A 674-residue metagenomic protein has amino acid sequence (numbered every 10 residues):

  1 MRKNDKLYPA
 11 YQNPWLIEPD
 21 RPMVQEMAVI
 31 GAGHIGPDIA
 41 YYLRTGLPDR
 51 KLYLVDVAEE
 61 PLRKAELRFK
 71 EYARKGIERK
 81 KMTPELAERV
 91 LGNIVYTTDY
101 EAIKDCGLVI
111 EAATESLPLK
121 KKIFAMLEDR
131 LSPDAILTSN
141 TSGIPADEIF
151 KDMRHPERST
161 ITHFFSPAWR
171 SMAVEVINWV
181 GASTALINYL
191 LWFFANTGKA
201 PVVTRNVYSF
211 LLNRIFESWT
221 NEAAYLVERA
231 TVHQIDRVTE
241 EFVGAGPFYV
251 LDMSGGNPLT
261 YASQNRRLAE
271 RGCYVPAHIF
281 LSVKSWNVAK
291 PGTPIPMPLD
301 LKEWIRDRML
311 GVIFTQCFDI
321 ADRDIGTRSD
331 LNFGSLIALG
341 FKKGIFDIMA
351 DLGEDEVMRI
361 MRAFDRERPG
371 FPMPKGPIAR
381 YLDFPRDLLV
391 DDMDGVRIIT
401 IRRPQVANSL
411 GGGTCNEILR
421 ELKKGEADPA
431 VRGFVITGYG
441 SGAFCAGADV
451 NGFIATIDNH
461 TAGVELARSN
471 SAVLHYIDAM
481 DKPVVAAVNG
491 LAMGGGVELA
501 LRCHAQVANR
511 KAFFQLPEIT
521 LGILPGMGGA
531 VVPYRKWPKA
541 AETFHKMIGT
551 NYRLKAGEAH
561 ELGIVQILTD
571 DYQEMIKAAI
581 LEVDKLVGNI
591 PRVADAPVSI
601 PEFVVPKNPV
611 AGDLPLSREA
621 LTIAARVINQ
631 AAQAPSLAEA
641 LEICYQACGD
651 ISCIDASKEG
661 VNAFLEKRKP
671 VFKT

Functional and structural regions predicted by a protein language model:
M1-D394, R402-Q405, G413, T456-H460 (+6 more regions): N-terminal glycine-rich phosphate-binding loop for ADP-containing cofactors
I39, H475-L521, Y552: Glycine-rich beta-to-alpha active-site loop
Y42, F193, Y476, L499 (+4 more regions): Hydrophobic/aromatic ligand-binding patch that stacks against planar heteroaromatic rings of cofactors or nucleotides
I136-T138, T160, V202, C445 (+3 more regions): Structural detector of well-ordered beta-strand residues that form the stable sheet scaffold of enzyme domains
D394-R402, G413-H460, S471-N489, A508-F513 (+1 more regions): A structural preference for short, pocket-lining loop segments at secondary-structure junctions
I399, I436, D449, L499-A500 (+3 more regions): Hydrophobic/aromatic residues within transmembrane alpha-helices of multi-pass small-molecule transporters
A446-A448, P533, T543-N551: Short helix- or helix-capping micro-motifs that position conserved polar/aromatic residues at function-defining sites
